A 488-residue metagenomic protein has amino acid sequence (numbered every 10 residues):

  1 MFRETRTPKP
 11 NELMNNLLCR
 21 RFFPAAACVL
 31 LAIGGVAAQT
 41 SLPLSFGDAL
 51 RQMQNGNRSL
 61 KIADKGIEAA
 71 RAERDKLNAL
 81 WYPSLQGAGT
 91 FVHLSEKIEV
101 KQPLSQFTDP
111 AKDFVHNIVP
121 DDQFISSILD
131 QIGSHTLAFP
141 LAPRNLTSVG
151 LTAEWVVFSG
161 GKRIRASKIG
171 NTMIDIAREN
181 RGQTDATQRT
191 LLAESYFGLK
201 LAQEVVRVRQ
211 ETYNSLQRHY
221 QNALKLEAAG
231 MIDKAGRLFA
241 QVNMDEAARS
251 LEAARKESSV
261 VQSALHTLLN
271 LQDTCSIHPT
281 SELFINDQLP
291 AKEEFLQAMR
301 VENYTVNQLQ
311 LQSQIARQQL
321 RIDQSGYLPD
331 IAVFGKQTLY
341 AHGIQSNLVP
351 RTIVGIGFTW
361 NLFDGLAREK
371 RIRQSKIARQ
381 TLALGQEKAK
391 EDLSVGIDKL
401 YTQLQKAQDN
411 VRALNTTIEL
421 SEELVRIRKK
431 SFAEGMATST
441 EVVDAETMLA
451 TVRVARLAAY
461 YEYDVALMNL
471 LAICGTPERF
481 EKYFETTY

Functional and structural regions predicted by a protein language model:
M1-G47, Q54: Bacterial Sec-dependent N-terminal signal peptides
N15, L44, A72-R74, E179-R300 (+3 more regions): Periplasmic alpha-helical coiled-coil/stalk elements that build and connect Gram-negative outer-membrane
Q39, Q86-A88, H93-K112, A455-Y488: Acidic, low-complexity, intrinsically disordered peripheral segments
L50, I62-L77, T184, Q188-R207 (+5 more regions): Amphipathic alpha-helical coiled-coil segments
L50-G56, Q106-S134, I232, Q241 (+2 more regions): Amphipathic alpha-helical coiled-coil scaffold segments and their short linker/junction regions
K61, S84-E99, H135-R144, E154-Q183 (+4 more regions): Small/polar (Gly/Ser/Thr/Ala-rich) solvent-exposed segments that form structured loops/beta-strands/short helices used
L146-S148, E194, F239, D330 (+1 more regions): Transmembrane beta-barrel architecture of outer-membrane proteins
T147-A153, F295, T352-F358: Hydrophobic, lipid-facing positions within transmembrane beta-strands of outer-membrane proteins
